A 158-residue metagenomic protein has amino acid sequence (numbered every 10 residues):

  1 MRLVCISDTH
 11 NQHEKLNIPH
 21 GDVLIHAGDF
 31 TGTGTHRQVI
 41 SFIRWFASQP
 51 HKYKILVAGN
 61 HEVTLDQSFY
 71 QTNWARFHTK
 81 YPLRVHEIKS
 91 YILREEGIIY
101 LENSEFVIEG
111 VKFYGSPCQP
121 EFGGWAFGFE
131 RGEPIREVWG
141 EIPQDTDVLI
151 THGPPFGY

Functional and structural regions predicted by a protein language model:
M1, D22, K52-Y53, Q144-T146: Short coil/turn segments at beta-strand junctions that form active-site/ligand-binding loops
M1-H10, I25-A27, G110-F122, D147-H152: Active-site-proximal beta-strand elements of phosphoester/diester hydrolases
I6, N11-I108: Core catalytic region of metal-dependent phosphoesterases/phosphodiesterases, especially metallo-beta-lactamase-like
H13, G157-Y158: Short, solvent-exposed loop/turn segments at secondary-structure junctions
F30, H61, C118-Q119, P154-F156: Short glycine-rich anion-binding loops that position phosphate/pyrophosphate groups of nucleotides and phosphorylated
V111-V148, G157: Binuclear metal-dependent hydrolase catalytic cores centered on His/Asp/Glu-rich metal-binding motifs
